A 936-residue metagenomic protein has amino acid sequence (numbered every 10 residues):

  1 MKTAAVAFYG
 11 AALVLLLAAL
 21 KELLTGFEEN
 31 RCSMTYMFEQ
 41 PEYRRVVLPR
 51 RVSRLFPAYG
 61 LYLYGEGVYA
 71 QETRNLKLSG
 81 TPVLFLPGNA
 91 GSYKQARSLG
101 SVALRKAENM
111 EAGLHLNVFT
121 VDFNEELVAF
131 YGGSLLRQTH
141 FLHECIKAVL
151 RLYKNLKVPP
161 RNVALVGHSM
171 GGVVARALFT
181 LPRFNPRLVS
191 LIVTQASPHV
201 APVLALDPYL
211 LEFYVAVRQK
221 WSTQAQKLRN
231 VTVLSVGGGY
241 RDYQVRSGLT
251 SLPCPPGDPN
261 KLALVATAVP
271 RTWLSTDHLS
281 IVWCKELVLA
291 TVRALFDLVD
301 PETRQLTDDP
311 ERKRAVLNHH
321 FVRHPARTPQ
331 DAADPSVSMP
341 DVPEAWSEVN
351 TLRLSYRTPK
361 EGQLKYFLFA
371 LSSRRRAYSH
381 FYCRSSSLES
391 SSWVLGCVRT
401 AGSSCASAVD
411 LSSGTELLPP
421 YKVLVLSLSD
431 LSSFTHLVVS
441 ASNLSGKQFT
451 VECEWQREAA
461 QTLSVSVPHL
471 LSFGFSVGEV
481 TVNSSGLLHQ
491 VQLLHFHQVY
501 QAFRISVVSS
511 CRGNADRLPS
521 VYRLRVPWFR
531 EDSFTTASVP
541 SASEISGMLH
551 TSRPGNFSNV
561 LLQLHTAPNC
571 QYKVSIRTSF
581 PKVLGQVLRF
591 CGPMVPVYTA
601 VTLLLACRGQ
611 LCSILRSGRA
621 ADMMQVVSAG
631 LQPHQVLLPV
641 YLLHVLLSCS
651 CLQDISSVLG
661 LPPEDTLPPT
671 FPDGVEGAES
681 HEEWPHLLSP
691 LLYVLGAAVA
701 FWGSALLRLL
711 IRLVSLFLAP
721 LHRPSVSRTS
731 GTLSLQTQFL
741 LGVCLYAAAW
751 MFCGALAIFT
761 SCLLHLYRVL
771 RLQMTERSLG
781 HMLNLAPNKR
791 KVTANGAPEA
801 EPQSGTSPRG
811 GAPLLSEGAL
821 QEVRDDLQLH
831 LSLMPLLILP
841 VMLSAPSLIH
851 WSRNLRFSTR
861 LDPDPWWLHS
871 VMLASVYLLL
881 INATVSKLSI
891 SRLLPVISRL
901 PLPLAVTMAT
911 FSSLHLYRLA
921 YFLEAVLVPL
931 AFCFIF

Functional and structural regions predicted by a protein language model:
M1-L13, G630-L631, T732, V896: Classical eukaryotic N-terminal signal peptides for Sec-dependent ER targeting/secretion, especially the positively
V14-Q40, Q219-K227: Membrane-interface motif at the C-terminal end of an N-terminal transmembrane signal
E22-S33, Q95-V102, Y131-R137, A177-L181 (+8 more regions): Short coil/turn segments at secondary-structure boundaries
L24-F27, C32, Y62-V128: Short, surface-exposed "cap/lid" segments of acyl-processing enzymes
L84-A90, L104, E108-M110, L116-Q244 (+8 more regions): Serine-dependent carboxylesterase/thioesterase catalytic core of lipase-like alpha/beta-hydrolase/SGNH enzymes
L188, L204, F213-Q224, L228-E348 (+1 more regions): Eukaryote-biased recognition of electropositive, low-complexity segments and basic polyanion/acidic-motif-binding
T328-F590, Y598: Preference for solvent-exposed, low-hydrophobicity sequence contexts
K573-F936: Alpha-helical transmembrane segments of integral membrane proteins
